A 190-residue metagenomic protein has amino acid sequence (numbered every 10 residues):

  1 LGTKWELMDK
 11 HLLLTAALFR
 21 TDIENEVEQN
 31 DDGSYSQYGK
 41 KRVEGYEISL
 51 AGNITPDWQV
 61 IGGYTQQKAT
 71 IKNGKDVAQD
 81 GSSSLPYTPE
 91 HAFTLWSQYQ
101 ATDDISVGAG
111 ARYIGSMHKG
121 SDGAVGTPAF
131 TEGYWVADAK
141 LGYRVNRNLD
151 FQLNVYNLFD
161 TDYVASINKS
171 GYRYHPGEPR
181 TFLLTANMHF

Functional and structural regions predicted by a protein language model:
L1-T15, R20-E24, E28-N53, L85-T94 (+3 more regions): Outer-membrane beta-barrel signature, preferentially recognizing the C-terminal barrel domain of Gram-negative
D9-L14, D57-V60, D103-V107, Y143 (+2 more regions): Repeated loop/turn-to-beta-strand initiation elements of outer-membrane beta-barrel proteins
A17-D22, Q37-D122, F159, T185-H189: Gram-negative outer-membrane beta-barrel transporters
V27-E28, G110, Y163-V164: A short local structural element in Rossmann-fold oxidoreductases
Q29-S34, K75-G81, S121-T127, S166-S170: Extracytoplasmic loops and strand-loop junctions of Gram-negative outer membrane beta-barrel proteins
Y113-D122, G142-F190: C-terminal beta-signal and adjacent terminal beta-strands/loops of Gram-negative outer-membrane beta-barrel proteins
P128-V136, Y143, L149: Short, well-ordered coil↔helix boundary/capping segments
